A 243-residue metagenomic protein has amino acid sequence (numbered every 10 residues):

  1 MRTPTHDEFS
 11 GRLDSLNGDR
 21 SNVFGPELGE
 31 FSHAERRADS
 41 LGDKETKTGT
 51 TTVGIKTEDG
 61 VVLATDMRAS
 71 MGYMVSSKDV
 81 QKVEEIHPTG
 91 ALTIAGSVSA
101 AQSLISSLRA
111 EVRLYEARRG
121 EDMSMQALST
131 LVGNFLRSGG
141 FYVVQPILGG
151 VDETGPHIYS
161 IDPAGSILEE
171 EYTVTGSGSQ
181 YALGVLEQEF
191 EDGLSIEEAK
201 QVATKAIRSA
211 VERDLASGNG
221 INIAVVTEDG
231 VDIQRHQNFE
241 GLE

Functional and structural regions predicted by a protein language model:
M1-T48, H87, T93-P163, T227 (+1 more regions): Contiguous domain-boundary segments centered on the initiation and propagation of an alpha-helix
R2-T5, F9, L128, S166-E243: A two-mode feature
K47-G49, K56, K78, S99-S103 (+5 more regions): Conserved active-site and cofactor/substrate-binding residues in soluble primary-metabolism enzymes
T51-K56, V61-A64, Q145-G150, G220-V225 (+1 more regions): Short beta-strand scaffold segments in enzyme catalytic cores
V61-A64, G90-I94: Short hydrophobic-aromatic micro-motifs
T65-H87: Active-site cofactor/substrate anionic-group-binding motifs, chiefly glycine- and Lys/Arg-rich phosphate-binding loops
S70, A164-G165: Glycine-rich phosphate/pyrophosphate-binding beta-alpha loops
G72-D79, S103-I105, E169-Y172, L242-E243: A short, polar/proline- and glycine-enriched secondary-structure boundary/capping micro-motif
